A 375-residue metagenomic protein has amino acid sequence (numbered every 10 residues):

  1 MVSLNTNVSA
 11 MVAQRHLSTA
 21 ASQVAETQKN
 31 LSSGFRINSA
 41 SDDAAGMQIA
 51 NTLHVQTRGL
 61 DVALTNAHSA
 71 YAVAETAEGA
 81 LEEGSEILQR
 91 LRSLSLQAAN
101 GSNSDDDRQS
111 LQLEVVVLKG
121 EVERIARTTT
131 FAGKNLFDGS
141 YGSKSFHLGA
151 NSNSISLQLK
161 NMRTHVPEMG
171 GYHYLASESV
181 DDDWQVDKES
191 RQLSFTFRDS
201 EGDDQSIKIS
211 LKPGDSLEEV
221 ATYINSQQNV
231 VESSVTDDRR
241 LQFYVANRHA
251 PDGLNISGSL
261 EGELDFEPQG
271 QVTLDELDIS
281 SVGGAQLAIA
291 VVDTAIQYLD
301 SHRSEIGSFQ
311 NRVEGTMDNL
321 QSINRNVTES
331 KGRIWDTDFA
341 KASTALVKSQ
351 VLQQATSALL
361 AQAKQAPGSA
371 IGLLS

Functional and structural regions predicted by a protein language model:
M1-S375: Primary detection of the long, small/polar-rich alpha-helical "axial" segments characteristic of bacterial flagellar
